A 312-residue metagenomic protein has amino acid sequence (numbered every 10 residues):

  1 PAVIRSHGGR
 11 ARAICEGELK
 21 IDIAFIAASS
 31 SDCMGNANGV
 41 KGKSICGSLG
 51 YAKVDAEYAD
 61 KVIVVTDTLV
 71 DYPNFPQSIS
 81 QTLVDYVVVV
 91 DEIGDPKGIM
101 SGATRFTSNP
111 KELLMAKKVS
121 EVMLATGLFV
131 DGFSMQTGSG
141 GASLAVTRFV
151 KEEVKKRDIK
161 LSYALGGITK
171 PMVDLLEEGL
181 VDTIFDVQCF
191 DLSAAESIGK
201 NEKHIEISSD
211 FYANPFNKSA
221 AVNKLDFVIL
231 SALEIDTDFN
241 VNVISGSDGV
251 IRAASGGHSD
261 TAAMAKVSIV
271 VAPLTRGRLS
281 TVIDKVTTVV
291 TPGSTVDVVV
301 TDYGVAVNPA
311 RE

Functional and structural regions predicted by a protein language model:
P1-E312: Conserved alpha/beta enzyme-core scaffold
